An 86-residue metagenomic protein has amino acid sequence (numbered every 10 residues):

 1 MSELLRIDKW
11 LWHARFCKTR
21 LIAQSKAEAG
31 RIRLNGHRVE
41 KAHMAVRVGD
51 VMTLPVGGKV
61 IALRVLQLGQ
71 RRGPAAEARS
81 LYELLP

Functional and structural regions predicted by a protein language model:
S2-V48: A basic, amphipathic helix-loop patch mediating RNA/tRNA/ribosome contacts
G57-P86: C-terminal structural segments of small proteins and small subunits
